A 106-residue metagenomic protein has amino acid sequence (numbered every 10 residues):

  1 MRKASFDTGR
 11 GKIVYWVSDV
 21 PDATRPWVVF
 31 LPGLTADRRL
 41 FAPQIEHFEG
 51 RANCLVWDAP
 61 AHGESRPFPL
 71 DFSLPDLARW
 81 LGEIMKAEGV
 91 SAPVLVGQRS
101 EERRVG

Functional and structural regions predicted by a protein language model:
M1-K12: N-terminal cap/lid segment of alpha/beta-hydrolase-fold proteins
K3-S5, P43-E46, G50, R79-S91: Replace "anionic and nucleotidyl ligands
R10, L55-V96: Active-site loop/oxyanion-hole signature of alpha/beta-hydrolase fold enzymes
V14-E64: Conserved HGGG/HGGXW glycine-rich cap/lid loop of the alpha/beta-hydrolase fold
P32-L34, P93, G97-R99: Conserved alpha/beta-hydrolase "nucleophile elbow" surrounding the catalytic nucleophile
E102-G106: Conserved small/polar residues in nucleotide/adenosyl-binding loops
